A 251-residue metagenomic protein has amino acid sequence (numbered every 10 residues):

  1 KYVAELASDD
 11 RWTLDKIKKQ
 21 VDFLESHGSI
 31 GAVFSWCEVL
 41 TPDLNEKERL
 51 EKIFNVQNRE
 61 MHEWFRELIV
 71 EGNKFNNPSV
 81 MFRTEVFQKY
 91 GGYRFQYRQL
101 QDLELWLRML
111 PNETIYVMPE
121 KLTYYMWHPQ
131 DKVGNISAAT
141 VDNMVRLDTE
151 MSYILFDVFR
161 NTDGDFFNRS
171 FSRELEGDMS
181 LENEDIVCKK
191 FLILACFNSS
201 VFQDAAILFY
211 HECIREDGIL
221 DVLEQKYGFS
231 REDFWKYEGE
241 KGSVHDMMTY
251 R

Functional and structural regions predicted by a protein language model:
V3: Short aromatic/hydrophobic "clamp" motif used to bind/position activated sugar donors
A7-R11, W36: The conserved acidic donor/metal-binding loop of glycosyltransferases
W12-K19, S29, D43-L44, Q101-D102: Acidic donor-diphosphate engagement hotspot in glycosyltransferases and nucleotidyltransferases that stabilizes
V21-F23, H27-V86, Y90, V141-D142 (+1 more regions): Flexible acidic/His/Gly-enriched loops in nucleotide-sugar-dependent glycosyltransferase catalytic domains
L24, V86-Q88, W106, T123 (+1 more regions): A generic structural signal for short hydrophobic patches within well-formed alpha-helices
W36, Y116-L122, M126-W127: Catalytic beta-strand/loop signature of glycosyltransferases that borders the donor
N45, I69, K74, P111 (+2 more regions): C-terminal subregions of glycosyltransferases and related glycan-biosynthesis enzymes
R98-L107: Acidic donor-binding loop at a coil-to-helix junction in glycosyltransferase catalytic cores that engages
